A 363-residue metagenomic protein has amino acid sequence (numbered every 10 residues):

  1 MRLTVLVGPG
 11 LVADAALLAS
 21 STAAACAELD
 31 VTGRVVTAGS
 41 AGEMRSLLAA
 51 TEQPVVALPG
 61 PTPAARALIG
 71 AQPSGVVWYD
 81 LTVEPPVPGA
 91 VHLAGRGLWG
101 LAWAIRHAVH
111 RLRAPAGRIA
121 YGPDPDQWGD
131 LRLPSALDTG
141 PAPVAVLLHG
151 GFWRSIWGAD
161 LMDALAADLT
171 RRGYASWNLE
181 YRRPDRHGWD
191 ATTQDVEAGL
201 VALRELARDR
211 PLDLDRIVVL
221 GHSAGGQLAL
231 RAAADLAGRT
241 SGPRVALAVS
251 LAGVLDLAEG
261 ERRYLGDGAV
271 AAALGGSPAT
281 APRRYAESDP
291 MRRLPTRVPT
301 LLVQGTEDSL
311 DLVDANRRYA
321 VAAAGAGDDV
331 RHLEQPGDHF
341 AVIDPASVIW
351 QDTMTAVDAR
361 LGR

Functional and structural regions predicted by a protein language model:
R2-L6, A41-A50, V56, V313-A320 (+1 more regions): C-terminal catalytic histidine-bearing segment of alpha/beta-hydrolase fold enzymes
V5-L17, S135-D168: Short, surface-exposed "cap/lid" segments of acyl-processing enzymes
S20-G39, Y79-T139: N-terminal cap/lid segment of alpha/beta-hydrolase-fold proteins
G188-R208: Alpha/beta-hydrolase active-site loop
A202-H222: Gly/Ser-rich "nucleophile elbow"/oxyanion-hole loop immediately N-terminal to the catalytic nucleophile in hydrolases
G221-G225, A229: Gly/Ala-rich beta-loop-alpha elbow adjacent to hydrolase catalytic centers
L230-R283: Hydrolase active-site cap/lid region
T296-R297, L302-G305: Short beta-strand/loop motif that positions the catalytic acidic residue of the alpha/beta-hydrolase fold
